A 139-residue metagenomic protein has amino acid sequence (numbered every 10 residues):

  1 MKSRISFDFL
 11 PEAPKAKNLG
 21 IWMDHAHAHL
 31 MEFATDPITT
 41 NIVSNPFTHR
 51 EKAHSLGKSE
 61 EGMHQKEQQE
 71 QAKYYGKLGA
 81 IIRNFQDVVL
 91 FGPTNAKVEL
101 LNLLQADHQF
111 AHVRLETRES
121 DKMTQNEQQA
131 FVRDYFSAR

Functional and structural regions predicted by a protein language model:
M1-R139: Terminal alpha-helical anchor/extension segments at protein ends
